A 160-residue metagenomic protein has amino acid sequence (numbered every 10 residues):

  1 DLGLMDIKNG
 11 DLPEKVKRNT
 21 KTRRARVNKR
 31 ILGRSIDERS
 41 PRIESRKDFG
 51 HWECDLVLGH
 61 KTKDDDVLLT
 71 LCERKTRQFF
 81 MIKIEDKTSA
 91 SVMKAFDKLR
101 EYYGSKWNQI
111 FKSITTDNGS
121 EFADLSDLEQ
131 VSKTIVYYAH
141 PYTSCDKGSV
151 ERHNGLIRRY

Functional and structural regions predicted by a protein language model:
D1-S45: Basic, flexible linker segments flanking DNA-binding modules in nucleic acid-interacting mobile-element proteins
E44, V57, K63-F80, F96: Short conserved beta-strand segments at catalytic cores or DNA/RNA-binding microdomains of nucleic-acid binding
F49-H60: Two-metal-ion RNase H-like nuclease active-site motif
D55, L71, R77, F96 (+3 more regions): Mobile genetic element proteins and their domesticated derivatives, centered on retroelements and DNA transposons
H60, D64, M81-K106: Active-site beta-loop-alpha junctions of metal-dependent nucleic acid enzymes, especially the RNase H-like/DDE
T88, K106-W107, F111-S113, N118 (+1 more regions): Conserved, well-structured core segments that form or line functional sites
T116-G119, A123-S126, Y138-Y160: RNase H-like two-metal-ion nuclease catalytic core shared by retroviral integrases and related mobile-element nucleases
V131-S132: Short, structured coil segments at secondary-structure junctions
